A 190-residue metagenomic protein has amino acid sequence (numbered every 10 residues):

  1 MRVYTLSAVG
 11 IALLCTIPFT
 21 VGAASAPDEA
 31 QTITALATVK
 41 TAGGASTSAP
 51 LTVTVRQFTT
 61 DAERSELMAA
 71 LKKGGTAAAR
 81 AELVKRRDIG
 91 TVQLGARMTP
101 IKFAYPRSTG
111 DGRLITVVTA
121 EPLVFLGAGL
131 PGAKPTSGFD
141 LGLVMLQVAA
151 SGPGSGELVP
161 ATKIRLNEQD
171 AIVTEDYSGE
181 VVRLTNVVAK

Functional and structural regions predicted by a protein language model:
M1-T5: Positively charged n-region of N-terminal signal peptides that target proteins for export
S7-P18: Bacterial N-terminal signal peptides
V21-S25: Boundary at the C-terminal end of the N-terminal hydrophobic targeting segment
A26-K73, A77-K190: Long, low-hydrophobicity ectodomains and other hydrophilic envelope-associated domains
